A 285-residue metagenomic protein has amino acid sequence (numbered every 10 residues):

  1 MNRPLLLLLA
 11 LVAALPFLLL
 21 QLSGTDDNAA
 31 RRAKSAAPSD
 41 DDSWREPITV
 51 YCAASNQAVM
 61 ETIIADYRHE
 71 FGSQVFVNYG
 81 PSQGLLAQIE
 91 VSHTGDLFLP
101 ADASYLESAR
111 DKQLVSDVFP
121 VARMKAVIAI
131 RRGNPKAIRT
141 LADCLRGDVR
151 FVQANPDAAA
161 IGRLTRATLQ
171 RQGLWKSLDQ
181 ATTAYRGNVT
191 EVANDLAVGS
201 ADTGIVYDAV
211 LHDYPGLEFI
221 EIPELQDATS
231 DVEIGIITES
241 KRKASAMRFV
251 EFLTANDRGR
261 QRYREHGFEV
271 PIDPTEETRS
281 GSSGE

Functional and structural regions predicted by a protein language model:
N2-N78, Q83-H93, P100-K112, F119-M124 (+1 more regions): Exported/periplasmic ABC-transporter solute-binding proteins
